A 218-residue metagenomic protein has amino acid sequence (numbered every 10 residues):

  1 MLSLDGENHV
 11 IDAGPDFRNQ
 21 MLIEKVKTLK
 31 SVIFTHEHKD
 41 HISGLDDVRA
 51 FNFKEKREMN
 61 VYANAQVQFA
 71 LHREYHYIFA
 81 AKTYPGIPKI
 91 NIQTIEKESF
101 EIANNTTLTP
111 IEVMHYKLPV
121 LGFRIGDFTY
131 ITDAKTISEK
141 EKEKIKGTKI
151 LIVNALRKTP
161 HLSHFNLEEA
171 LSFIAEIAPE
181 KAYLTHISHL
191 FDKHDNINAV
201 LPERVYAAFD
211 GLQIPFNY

Functional and structural regions predicted by a protein language model:
M1-I131, K140, I197-Y218: Binuclear metal-dependent hydrolase catalytic cores
D16, H38, K135, L156 (+1 more regions): Catalytic metal-binding/acid-base residues of hydrolase active sites
P110-I111, I131-D133, V153, T185: Thr-Gly-centered strand-to-loop micro-motif
S138-Y218: Binuclear metal-ion centers of metallo-dependent hydrolases, dominated by the metallo-beta-lactamase
